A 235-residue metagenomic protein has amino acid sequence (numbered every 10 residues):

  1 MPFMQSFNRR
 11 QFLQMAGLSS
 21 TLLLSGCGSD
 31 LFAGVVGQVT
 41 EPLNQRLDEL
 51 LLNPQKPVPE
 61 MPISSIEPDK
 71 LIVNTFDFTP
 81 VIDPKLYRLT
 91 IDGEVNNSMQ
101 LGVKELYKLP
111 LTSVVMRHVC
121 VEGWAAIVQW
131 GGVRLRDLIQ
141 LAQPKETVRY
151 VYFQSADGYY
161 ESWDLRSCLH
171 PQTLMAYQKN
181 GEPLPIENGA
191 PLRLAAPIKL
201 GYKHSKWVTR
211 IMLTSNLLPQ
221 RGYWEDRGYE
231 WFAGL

Functional and structural regions predicted by a protein language model:
M1-Q11, L18-S25: N-terminal secretory signal peptides
P2, G17, M212-N216: A short, amphipathic alpha-helical segment
L13, L22-V35: Extracytoplasmic entry segments of secretory-pathway proteins
L31-L235: Structured, non-membrane catalytic/scaffold regions adjacent to prosthetic-group chemistry
